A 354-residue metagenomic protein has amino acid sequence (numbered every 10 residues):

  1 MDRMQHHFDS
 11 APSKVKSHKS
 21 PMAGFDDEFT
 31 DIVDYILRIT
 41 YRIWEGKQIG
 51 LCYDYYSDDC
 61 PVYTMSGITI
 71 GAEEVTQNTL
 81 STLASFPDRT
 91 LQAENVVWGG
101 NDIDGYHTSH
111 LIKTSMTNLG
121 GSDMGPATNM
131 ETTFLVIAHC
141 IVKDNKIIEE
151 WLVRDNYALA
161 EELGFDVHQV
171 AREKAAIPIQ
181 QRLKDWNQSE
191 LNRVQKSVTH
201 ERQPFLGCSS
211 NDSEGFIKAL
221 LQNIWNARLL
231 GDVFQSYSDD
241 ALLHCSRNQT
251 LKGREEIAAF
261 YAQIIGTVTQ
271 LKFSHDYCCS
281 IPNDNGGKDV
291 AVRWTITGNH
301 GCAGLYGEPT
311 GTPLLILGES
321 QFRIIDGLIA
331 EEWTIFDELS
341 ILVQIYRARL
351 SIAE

Functional and structural regions predicted by a protein language model:
M1-E354: C-terminal and inter-domain tail/linker signature
